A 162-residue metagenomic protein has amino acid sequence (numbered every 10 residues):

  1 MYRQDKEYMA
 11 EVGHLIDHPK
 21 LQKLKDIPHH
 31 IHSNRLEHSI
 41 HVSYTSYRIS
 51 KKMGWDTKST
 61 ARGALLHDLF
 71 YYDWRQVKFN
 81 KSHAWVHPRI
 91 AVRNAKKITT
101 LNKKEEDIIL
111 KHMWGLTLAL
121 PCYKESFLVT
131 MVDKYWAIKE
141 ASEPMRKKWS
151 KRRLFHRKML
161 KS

Functional and structural regions predicted by a protein language model:
M1-S162: Metal-dependent phosphohydrolase cores
